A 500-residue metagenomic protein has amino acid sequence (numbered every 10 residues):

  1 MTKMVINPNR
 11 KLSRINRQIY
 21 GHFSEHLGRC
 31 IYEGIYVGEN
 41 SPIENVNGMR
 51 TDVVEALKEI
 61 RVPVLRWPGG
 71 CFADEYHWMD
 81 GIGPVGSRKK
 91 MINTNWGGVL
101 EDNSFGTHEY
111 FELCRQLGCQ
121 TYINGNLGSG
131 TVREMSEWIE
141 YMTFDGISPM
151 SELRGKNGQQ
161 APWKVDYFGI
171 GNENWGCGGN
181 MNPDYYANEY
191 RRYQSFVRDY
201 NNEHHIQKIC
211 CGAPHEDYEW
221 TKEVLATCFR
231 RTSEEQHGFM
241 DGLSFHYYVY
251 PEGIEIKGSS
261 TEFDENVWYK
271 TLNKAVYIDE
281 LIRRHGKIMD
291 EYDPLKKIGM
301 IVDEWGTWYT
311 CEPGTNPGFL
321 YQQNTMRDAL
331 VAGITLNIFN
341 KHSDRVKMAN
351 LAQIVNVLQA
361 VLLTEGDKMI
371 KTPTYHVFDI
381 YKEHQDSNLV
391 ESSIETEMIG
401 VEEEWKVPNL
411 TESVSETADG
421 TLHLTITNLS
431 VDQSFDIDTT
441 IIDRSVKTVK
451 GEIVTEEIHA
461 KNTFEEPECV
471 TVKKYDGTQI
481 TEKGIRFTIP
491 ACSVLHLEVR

Functional and structural regions predicted by a protein language model:
M1-G242, I278-C311, T315-R500: Non-catalytic accessory regions flanking glycosidase/transglycosidase catalytic cores in CAZymes
H246: Histidine-centered active-site/metal-ligand motif
V249-K270, T315: Active-site His/acidic residue clusters
Y250, L272-A275, D279: Active-site-proximal helices and loops of the catalytic beta/alpha 8
